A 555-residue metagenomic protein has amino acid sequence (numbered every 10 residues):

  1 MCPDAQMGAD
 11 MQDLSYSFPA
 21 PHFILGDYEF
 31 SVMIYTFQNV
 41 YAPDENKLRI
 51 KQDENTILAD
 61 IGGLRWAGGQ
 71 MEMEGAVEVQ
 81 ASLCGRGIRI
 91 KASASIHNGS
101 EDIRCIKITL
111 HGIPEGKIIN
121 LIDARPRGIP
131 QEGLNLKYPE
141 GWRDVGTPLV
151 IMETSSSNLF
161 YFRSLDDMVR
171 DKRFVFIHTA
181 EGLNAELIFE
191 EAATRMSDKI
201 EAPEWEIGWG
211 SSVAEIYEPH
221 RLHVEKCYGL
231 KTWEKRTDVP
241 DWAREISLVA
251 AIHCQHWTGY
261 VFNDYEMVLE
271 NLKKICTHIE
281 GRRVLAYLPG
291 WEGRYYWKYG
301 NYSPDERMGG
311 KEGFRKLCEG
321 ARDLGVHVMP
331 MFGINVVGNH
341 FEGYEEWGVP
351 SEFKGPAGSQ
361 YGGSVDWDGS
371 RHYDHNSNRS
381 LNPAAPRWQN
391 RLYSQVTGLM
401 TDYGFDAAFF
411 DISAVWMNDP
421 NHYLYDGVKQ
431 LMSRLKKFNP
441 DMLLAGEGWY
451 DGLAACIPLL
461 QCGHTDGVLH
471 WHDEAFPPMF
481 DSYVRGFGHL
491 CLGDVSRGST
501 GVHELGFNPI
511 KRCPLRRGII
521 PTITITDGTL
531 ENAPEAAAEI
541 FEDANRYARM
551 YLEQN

Functional and structural regions predicted by a protein language model:
C2-L285, G320, L324-H327: Carbohydrate-recognition beta-sandwich/jelly-roll modules in extracellular/periplasmic carbohydrate-active proteins
S197-E206, Y393, M417, L424-N555: Active-site-proximal substrate-binding groove within the catalytic cores of carbohydrate-active enzymes
E245-Q255, Y295-D305, L399-M400, G404-A414 (+1 more regions): Conserved N-terminal glycine/acidic-rich loop preference
S247-V249, R283-L285, G325-M329, D406-F409 (+2 more regions): Structural preference for beta-strand elements that scaffold enzyme active sites
A250-P356, N390: Aromatic- and glycine-enriched glycan-recognition loops and surfaces that form the carbohydrate-binding subsites
V284-E292, R391-P420: Active-site groove signature of glycoside hydrolases
G290-E292, I334-G338, S413-W416, G448-G452: Active-site-proximal loop/turn and secondary-structure-junction residues that shape catalytic pockets, frequently
G313, E319, P330, I334-G398 (+2 more regions): Active-site-adjacent "subsite" loops/lids of carbohydrate-active enzymes
